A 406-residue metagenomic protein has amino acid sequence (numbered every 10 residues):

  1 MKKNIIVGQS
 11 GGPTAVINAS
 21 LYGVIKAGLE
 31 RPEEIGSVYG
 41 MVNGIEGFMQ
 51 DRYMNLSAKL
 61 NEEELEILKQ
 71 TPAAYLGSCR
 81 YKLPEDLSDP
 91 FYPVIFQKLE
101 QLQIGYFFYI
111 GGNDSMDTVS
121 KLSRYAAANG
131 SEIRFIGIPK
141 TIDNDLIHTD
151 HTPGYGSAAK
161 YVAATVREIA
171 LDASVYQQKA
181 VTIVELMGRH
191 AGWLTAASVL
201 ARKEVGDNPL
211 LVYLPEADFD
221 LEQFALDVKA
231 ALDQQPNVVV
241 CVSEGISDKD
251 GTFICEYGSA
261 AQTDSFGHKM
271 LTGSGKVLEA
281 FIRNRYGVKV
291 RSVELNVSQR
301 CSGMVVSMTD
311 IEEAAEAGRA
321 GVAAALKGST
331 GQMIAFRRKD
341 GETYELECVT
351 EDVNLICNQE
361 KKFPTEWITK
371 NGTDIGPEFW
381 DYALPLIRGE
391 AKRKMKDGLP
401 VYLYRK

Functional and structural regions predicted by a protein language model:
M1-Y53: N-terminal phosphate-binding or glycine-rich loops at protein starts, especially the Walker A/P-loop of NTPases
N4-G8, L68-Y81, K140-D150, Q177-A180 (+1 more regions): Gly-rich Lys/Arg/Thr-decorated short loops/hinges at beta-loop-alpha junctions or inter-strand turns that position
S10-G12, M41-E46, R80-Y81, G112-N113 (+5 more regions): Short, ordered loop/turn segments at secondary-structure junctions
T14-V24, F48-M49, P84, Y92-P93 (+6 more regions): Short glycine/serine/threonine-rich phosphate/pyrophosphate-binding segments that cradle anionic phosphate groups
D51-G105, D114, P153-Y155, R167: Glycine-rich oxoanion-binding loops at beta->alpha junctions
K98, Y106-G111, D117-N129, I136 (+1 more regions): Accessory alpha-helical/coil subdomains and C-terminal extensions that flank or cap enzyme catalytic cores
C255-K406: C-terminal non-catalytic interaction/assembly regions of soluble proteins
